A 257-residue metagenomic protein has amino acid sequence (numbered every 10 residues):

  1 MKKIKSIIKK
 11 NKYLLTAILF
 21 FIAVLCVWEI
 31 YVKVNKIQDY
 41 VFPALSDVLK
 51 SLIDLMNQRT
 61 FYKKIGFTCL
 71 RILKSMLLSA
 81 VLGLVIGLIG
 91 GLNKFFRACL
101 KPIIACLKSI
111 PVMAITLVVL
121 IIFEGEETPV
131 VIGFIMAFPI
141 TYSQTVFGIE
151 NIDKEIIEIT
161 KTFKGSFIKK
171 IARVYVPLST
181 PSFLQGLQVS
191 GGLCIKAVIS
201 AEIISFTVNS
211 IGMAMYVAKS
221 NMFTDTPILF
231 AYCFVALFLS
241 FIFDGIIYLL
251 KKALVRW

Functional and structural regions predicted by a protein language model:
M1-L19, G245-W257: Transmembrane alpha-helical segments of polytopic membrane transport and secretion proteins
V34, V81-V85, I89, N93-F96 (+6 more regions): Membrane-embedded alpha-helices of multi-pass transport/permease systems
N57-I89: Transmembrane alpha-helix signature in integral membrane proteins
K94, Q185, P227-W257: C-terminal transmembrane helix and the adjacent membrane-cytosol boundary/short C-terminal tail of inner/organellar
A105-I140, F147: Generic hydrophobic transmembrane alpha-helix motif, especially the helices
I121, I149, A197-V235: Glycine-rich helix-loop "coupling/hinge" segments at transmembrane-helix boundaries in multipass transporters
V131-I135, I168-A201: Transmembrane alpha-helices
F147-F183, M215: Short cytoplasmic-facing helical segments at TM-TM junctions of multi-pass membrane proteins
